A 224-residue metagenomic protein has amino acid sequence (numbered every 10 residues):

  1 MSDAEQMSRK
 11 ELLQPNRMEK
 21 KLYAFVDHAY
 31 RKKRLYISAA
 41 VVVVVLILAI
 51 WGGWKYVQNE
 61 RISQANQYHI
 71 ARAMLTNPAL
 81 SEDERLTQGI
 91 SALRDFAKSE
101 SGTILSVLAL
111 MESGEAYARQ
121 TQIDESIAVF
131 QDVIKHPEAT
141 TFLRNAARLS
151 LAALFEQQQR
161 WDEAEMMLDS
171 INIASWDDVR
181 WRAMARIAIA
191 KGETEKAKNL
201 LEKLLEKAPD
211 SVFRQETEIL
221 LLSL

Functional and structural regions predicted by a protein language model:
S2-V42: N-terminal positive-inside, membrane-proximal cytosolic segments immediately preceding the first
A97-S106, Q120, I134-R144, S170-V179 (+1 more regions): Short solvent-exposed coil/turn linkers within tandem alpha-helical repeat scaffolds
